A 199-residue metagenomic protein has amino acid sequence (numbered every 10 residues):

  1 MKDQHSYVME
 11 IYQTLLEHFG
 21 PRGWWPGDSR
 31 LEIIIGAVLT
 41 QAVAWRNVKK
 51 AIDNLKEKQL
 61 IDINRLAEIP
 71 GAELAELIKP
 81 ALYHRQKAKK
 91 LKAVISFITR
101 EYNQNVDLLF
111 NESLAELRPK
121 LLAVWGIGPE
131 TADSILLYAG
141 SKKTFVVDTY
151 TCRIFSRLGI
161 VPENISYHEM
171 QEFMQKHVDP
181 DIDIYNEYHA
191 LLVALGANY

Functional and structural regions predicted by a protein language model:
K2-Y199: Catalytic cores of DNA base-excision repair glycosylases
